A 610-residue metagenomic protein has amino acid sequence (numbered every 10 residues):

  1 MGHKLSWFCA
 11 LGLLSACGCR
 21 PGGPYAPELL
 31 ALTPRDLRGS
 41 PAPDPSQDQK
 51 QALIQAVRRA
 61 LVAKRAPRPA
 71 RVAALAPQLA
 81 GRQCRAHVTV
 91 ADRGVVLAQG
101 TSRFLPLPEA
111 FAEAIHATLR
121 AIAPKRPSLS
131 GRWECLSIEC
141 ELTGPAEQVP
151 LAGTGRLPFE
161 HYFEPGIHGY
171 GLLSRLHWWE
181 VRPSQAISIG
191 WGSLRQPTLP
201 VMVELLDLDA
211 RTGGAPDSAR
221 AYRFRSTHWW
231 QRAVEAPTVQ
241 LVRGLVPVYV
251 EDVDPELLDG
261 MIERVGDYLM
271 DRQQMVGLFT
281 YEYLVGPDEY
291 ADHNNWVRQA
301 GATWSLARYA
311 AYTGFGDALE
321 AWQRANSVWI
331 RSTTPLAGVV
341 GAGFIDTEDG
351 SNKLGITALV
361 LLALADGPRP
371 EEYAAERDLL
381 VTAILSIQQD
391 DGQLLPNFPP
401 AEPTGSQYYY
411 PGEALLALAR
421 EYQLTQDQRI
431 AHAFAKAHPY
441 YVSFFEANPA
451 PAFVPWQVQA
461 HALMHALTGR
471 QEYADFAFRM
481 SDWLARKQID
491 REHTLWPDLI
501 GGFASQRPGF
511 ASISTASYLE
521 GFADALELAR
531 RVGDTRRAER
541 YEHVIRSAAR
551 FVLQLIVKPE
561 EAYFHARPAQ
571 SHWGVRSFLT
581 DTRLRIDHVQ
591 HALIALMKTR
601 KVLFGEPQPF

Functional and structural regions predicted by a protein language model:
M1-L5: Positively charged n-region of N-terminal signal peptides that target proteins for export
S6-A16: Bacterial N-terminal signal peptides
G18-P21: Bacterial signal peptide processing site
Y25-V234: Basic nucleic-acid-binding interfaces
G100, Q148-P150, G166-I167, E180 (+2 more regions): Glycan-recognition and catalytic cores of secretory/periplasmic carbohydrate-active enzymes
